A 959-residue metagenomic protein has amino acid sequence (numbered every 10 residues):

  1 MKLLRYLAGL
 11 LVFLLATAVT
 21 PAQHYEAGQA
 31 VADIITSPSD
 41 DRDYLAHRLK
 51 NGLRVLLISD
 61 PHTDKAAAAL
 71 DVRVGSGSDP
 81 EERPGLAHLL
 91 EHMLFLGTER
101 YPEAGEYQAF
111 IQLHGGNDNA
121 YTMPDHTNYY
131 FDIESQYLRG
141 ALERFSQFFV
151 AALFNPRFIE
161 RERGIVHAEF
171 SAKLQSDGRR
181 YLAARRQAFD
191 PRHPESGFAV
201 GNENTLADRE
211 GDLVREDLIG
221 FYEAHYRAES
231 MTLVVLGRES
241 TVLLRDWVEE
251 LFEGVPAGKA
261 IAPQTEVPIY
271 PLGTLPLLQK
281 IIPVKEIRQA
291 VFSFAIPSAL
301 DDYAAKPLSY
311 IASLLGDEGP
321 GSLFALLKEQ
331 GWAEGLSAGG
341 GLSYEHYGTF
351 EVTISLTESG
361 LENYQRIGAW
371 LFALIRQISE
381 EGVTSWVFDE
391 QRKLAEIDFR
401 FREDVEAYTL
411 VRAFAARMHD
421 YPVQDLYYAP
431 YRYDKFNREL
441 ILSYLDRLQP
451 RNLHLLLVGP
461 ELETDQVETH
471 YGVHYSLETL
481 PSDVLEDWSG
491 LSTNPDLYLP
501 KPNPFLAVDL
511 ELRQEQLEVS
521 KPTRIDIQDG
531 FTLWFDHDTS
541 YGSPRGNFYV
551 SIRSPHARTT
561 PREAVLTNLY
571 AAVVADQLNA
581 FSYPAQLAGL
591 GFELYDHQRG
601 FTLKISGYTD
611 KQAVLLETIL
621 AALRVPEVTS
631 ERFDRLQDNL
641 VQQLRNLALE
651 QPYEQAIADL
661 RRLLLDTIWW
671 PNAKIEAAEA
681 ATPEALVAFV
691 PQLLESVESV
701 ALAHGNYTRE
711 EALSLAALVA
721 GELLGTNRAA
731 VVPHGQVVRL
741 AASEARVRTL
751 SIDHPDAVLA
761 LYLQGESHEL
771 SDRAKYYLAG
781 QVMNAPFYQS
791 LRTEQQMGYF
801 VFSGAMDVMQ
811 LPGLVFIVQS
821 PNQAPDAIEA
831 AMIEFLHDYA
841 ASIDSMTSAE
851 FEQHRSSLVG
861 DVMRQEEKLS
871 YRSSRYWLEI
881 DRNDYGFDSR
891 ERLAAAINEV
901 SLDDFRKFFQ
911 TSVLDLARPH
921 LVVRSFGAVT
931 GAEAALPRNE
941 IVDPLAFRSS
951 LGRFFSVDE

Functional and structural regions predicted by a protein language model:
M1-A8: Bacterial N-terminal signal peptides that target proteins for export
A8-T17: Bacterial N-terminal signal peptides
Q23-A30, V234, D389-T539, A656-N727 (+4 more regions): C-terminal regions of mature proteins
A32-A69: Mature N-terminal segment immediately following signal peptide/propeptide cleavage in secreted/periplasmic
G52, L70, H88, Y129 (+22 more regions): Buried hydrophobic packing residues in well-ordered domains
A67-D132, G197-N202, D212, D317-G335 (+4 more regions): M16/MPP (pitrilysin/insulinase) zinc-metallopeptidase core fold and M16-derived inactive scaffolds
L96-R100, D132-I165, H346-E403, P555 (+9 more regions): M16/insulysin-pitrilysin zinc metalloprotease superfamily fold
A109, G140-L142, A152-G197, G201-E216 (+10 more regions): Non-catalytic accessory/assembly modules
